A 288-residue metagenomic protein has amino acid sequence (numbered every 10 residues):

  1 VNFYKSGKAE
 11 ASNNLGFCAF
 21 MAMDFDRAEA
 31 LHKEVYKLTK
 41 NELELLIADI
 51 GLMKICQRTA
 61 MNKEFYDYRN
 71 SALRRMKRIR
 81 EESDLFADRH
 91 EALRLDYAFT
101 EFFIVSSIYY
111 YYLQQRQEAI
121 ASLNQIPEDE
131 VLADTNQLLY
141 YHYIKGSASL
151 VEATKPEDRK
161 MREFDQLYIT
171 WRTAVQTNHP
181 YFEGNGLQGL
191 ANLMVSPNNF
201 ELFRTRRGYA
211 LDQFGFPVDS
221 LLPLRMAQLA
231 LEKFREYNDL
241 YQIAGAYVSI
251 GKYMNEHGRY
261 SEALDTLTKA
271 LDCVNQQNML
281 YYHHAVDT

Functional and structural regions predicted by a protein language model:
F3, H32, Y36-T39, M76 (+7 more regions): Eukaryotic all-alpha helical interaction scaffolds
S6, L43, H90, L95-Y97 (+5 more regions): Residue signature of alpha-solenoid helical repeat architecture, marking inter-repeat boundaries and helix-start
E10, I47-D49, R94-E101, Y140-H142 (+4 more regions): Residue register of alpha-helical TPR repeats
A28, F65, A119, K160-E163 (+2 more regions): Single-residue signature of alpha-solenoid repeat helices
H32, R69, L123, L167 (+4 more regions): Hydrophobic/aromatic packing residues within the alpha-helices of TPR/SEL1-like helical repeat arrays
